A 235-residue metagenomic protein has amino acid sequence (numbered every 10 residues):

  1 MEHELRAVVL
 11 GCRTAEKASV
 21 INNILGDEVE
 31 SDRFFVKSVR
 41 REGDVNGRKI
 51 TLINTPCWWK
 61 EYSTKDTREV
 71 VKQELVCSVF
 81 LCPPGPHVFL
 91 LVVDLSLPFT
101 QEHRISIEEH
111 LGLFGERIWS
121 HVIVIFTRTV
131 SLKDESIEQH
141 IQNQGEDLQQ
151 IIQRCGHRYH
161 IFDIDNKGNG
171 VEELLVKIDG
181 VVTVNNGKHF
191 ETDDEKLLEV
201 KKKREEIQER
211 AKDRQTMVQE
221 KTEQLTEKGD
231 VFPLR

Functional and structural regions predicted by a protein language model:
M1-L52, C57-V70, L81-G85, P98-I123 (+1 more regions): C-terminal non-catalytic interaction/localization modules
K72-E74: A Trp-anchored, charged/polar loop motif used as the substrate-binding/catalytic surface of acyl/ester-handling
V93-D94: Glycine-rich, N-terminal phosphate-binding loop of Rossmann-like dinucleotide-binding domains
